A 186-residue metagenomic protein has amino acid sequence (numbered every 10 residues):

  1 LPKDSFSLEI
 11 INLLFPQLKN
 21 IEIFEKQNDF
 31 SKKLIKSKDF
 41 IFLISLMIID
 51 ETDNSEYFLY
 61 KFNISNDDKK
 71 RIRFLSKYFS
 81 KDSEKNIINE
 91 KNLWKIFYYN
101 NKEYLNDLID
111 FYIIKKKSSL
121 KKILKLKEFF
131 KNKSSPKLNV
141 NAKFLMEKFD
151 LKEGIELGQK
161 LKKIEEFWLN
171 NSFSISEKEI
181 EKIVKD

Functional and structural regions predicted by a protein language model:
L1-K115: Conserved, hydrophobic alpha-helical core segments of structured domains
I114-D186: Charged substrate- and nucleic-acid-binding regions of tRNA-handling and nucleotidyl-transfer enzymes, centered on
